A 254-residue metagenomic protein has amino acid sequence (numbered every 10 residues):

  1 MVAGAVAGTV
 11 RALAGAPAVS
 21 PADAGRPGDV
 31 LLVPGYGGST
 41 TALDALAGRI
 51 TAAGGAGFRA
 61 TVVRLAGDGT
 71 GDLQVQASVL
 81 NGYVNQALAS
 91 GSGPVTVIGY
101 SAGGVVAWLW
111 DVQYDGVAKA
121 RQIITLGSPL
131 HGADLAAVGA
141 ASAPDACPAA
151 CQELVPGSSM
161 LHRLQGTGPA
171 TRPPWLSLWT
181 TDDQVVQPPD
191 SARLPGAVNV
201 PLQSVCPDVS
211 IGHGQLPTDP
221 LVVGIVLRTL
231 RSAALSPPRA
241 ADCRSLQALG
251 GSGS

Functional and structural regions predicted by a protein language model:
M1-G4, R11-A12, V112-S254: Helical cap/lid subdomain of alpha/beta-hydrolase-fold lipid enzymes that gates access to the catalytic pocket
M1-V33, G37-A52, A241-S254: Flexible, membrane-associating and regulatory peripheral segments of lipid-active enzymes
V30-P34, T41, G55-V63, D68 (+1 more regions): Serine-dependent carboxylesterase/thioesterase catalytic core of lipase-like alpha/beta-hydrolase/SGNH enzymes
A42, V79, L221, I225: Charged catalytic carboxylate motif
A42-L46, Q76, D190: Residues at alpha-helix caps and immediate loop-helix transition turns in enzyme cores, especially N- and C-cap
